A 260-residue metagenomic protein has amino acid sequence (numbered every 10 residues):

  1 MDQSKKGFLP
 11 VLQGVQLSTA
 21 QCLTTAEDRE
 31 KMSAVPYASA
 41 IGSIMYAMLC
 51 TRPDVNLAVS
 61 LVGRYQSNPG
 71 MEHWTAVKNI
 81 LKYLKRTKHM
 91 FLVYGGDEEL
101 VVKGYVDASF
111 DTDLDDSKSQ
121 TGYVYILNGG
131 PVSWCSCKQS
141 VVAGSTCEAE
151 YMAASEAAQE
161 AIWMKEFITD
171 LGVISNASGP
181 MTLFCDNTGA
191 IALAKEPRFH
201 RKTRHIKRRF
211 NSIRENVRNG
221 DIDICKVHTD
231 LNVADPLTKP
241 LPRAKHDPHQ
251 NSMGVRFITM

Functional and structural regions predicted by a protein language model:
M1-M90, H228, P236-T238: C-terminal reverse transcriptase regions that engage the nucleic-acid substrate
E30-M32, K88-M90, S109-T112, S140 (+2 more regions): Eukaryotic intrinsically disordered and solvent-exposed regulatory patches
S33-M48, P53-N56, S109-T112, Q120 (+1 more regions): Conserved pre-motif C helix in the palm subdomain of viral-like polymerases
I44, Y105-C147: RNase H-like nuclease fold core
T51, V55, T87-V93, K165-N176: Surface-exposed helix-capping loop/turn segments at secondary-structure junctions
R52, D107, L183-D186: Retroviral integrase
Y65, L100-V101, S119, C137-M260: RNase H-like nuclease module associated with reverse transcription
K82-V106, N176-A177: Structured nucleic-acid-interacting core domains from mobile-element enzymes and related host factors, especially RNase
